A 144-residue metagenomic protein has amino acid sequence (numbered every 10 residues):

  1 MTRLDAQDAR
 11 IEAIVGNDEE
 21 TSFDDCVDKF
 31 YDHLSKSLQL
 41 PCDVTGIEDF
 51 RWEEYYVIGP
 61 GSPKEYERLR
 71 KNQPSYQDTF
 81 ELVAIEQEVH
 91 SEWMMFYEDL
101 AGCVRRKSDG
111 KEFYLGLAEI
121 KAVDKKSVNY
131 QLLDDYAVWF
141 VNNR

Functional and structural regions predicted by a protein language model:
M1-I47, S62-D135, N143: Basic/aromatic-rich interaction segments and small domains that mediate binding to polyanionic partners
D49-W52: Short, catalytically relevant binding-site loops at active-site mouths
E54-K64: Short, polar loop/linker segments at the starts of domains and inter-domain junctions
